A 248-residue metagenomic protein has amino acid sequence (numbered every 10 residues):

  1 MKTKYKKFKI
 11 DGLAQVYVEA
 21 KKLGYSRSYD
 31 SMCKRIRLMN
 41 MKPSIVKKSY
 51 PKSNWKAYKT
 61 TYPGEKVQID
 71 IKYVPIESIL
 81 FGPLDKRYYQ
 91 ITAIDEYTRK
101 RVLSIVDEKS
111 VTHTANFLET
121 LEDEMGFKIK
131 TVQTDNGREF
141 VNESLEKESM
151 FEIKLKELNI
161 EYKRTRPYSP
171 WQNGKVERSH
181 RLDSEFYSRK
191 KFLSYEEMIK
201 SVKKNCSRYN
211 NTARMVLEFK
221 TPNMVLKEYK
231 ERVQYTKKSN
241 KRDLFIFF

Functional and structural regions predicted by a protein language model:
M1-P75, S149-I153, L226-V233: Basic, flexible linker segments flanking DNA-binding modules in nucleic acid-interacting mobile-element proteins
A14, D30, T112, Y195-I199 (+1 more regions): Residues in well-ordered alpha-helical elements
D30, V46, V132, T165 (+1 more regions): Residue-level detector of family-conserved "landmark" positions at structurally sensitive sites
Q68-Q90, T98-K200, K204-R208: RNase H-like DDE/DDD metal-dependent nuclease/strand-transfer catalytic core used by mobile genetic elements
L158-I160, R181-F248: C-terminal domain-tail junction helix/linker
